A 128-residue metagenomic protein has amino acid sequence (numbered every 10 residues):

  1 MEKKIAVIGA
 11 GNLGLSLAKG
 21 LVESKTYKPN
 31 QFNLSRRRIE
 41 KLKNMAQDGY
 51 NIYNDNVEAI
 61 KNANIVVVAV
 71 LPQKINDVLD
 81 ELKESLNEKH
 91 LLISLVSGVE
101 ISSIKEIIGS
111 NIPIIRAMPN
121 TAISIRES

Functional and structural regions predicted by a protein language model:
M1-N54, E58-K61: NAD(P)+-binding Rossmann beta1-loop-alpha1 motif at the extreme N-terminus of oxidoreductases
N56-K61, I65-V68, P72-S128: Rossmann-like NAD(P)(H) cofactor-binding subdomain of soluble oxidoreductases
